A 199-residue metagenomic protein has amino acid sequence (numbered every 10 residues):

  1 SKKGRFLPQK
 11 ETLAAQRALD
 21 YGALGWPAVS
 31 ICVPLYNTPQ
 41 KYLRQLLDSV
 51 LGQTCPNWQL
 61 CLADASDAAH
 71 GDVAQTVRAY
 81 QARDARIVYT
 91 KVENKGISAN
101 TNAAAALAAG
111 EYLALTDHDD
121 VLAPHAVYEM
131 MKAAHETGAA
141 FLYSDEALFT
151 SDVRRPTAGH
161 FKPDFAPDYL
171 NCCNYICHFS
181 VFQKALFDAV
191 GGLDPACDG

Functional and structural regions predicted by a protein language model:
S1-S49: N-proximal low-complexity "stem/linker" segments adjacent to membrane-targeting elements
L47-D48, A74, N102, G110 (+1 more regions): Short alpha-helix within the catalytic core of nucleotide-sugar-dependent glycosyltransferases
S49-E93: Acidic donor-binding segment of Leloir-type glycosyltransferases
A65, T116-H118, Y143: Active-site acidic Asp-centered loop
V92-A108: Glycine-rich, basic loop-to-helix element that forms the pyrophosphate-binding segment of sugar-nucleotide handling
L113: Short aromatic/hydrophobic "clamp" motif used to bind/position activated sugar donors
V121, H125-P156: Conserved donor NDP-sugar-binding/catalytic core segment of glycosyltransferases
P167-G199: Conserved nucleotide-sugar donor-binding catalytic segment
